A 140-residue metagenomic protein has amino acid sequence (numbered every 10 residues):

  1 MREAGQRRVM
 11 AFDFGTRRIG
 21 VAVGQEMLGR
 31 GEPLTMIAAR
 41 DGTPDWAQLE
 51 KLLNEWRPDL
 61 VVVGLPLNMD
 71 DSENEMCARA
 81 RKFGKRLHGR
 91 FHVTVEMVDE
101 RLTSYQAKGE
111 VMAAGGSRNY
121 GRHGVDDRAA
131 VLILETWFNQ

Functional and structural regions predicted by a protein language model:
M1-F12, T16-Q140: Phosphate- and other anionic-substrate recognition elements at nucleic-acid/protein interfaces
